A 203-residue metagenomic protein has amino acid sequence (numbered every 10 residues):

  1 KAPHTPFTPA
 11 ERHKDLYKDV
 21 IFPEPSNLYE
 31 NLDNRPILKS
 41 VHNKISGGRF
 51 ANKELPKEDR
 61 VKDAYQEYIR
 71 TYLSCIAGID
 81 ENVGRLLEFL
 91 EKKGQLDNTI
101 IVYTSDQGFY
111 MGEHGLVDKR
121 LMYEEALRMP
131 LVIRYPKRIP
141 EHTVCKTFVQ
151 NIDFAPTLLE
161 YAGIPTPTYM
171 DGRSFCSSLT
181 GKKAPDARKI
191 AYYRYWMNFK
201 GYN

Functional and structural regions predicted by a protein language model:
K1-V149, Y161-Y169: Active-site-proximal cap/lid insertion segments
Q107-E113, I152-A155, E160-N203: C-terminal cap/loop subdomain of S1 sulfatases and analogous C-terminal strand-loop tails that border
